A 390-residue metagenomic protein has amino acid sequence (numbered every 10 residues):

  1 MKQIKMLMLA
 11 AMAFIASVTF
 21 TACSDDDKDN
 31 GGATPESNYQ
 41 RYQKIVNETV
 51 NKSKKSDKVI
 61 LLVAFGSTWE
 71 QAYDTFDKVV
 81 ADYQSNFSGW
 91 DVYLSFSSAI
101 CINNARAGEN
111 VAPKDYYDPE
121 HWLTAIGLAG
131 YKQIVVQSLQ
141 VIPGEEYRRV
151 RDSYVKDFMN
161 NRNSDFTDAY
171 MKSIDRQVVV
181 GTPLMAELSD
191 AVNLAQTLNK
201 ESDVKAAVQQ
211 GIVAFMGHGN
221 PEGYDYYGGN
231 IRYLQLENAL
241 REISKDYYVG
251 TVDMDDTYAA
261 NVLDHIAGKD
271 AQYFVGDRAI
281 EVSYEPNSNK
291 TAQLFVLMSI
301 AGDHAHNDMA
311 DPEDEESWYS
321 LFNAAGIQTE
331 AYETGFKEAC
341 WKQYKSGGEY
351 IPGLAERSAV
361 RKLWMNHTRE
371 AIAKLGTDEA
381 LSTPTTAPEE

Functional and structural regions predicted by a protein language model:
M1-L9: Bacterial N-terminal signal peptides that target proteins for export
A10-I15: Outer/extracellular conduits and scaffolds centered on Gram-negative outer-membrane beta-barrels
V18-A22: C-terminal motif of bacterial Sec signal peptides marking the signal peptidase cleavage site
S24-Q293, M298-E390: Extended amphipathic ligand-handling, pore-lining, and cofactor/metal-binding catalytic surfaces
